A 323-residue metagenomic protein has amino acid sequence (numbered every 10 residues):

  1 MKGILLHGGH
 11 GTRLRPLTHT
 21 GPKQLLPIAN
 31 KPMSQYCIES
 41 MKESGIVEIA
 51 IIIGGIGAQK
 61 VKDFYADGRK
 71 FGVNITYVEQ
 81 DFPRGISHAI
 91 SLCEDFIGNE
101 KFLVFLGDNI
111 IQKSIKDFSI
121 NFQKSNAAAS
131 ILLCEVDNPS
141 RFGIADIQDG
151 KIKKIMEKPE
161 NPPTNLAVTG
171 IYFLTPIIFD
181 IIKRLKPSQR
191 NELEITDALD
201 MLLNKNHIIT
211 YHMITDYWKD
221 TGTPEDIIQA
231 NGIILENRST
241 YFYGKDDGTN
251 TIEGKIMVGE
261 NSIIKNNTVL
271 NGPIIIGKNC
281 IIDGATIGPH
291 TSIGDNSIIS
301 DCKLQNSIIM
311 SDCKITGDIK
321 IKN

Functional and structural regions predicted by a protein language model:
K2-L5, R13-P16, P27, K31-L106 (+2 more regions): Conserved N-terminal catalytic core of the sugar/cofactor nucleotidyltransferase
G9, D108, E135, T223: Active-site glycine-centered loops adjacent to acidic/histidine catalytic or metal-binding residues that shape
G9, I56, P176-I177, E225: Alpha-helix/helix-capping structural signal
L25, A145-I147, Y211: A structural signal for short hydrophobic beta-strand segments in well-ordered beta-sheet cores
P27, Y172-F173, T221: Short aromatic/basic micro-patch
A66-G72, I147, D200-L203: Short, conserved catalytic or adaptor-binding loops enriched in Gly and charged residues
I111-K186: Conserved core of the sugar-phosphate nucleotidyltransferase
I177, R184-N323: Left-handed beta-helix
